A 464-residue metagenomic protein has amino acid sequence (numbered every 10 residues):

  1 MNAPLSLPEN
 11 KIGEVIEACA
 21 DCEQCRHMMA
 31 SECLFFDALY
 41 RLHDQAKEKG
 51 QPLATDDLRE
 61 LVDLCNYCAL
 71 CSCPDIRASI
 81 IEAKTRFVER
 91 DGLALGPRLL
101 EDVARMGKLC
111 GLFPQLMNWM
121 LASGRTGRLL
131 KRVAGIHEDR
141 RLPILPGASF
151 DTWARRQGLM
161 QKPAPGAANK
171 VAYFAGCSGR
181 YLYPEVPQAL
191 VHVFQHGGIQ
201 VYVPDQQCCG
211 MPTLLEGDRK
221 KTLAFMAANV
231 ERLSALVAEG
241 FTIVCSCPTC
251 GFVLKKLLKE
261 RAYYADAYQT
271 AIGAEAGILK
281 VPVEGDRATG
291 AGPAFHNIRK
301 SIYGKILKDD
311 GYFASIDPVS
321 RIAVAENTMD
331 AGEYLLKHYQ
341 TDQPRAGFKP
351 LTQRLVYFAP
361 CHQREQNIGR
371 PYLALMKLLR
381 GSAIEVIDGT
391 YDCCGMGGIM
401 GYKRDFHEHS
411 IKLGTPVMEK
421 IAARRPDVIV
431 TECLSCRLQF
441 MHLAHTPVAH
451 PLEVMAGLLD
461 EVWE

Functional and structural regions predicted by a protein language model:
M1-L7, A30-D63, P74-E101, A449-M455: Non-heme iron-sulfur electron-transfer modules
N2-P8, L112, T431: A general, composition-driven signal for non-globular sequence regions
P4-A20, G50-L58, F194-G197, L233 (+1 more regions): Short, intrinsically disordered, charge-biased short linear motifs at domain edges
G13, R77-E464: Iron-sulfur cluster-binding electron-transfer modules in prokaryotic oxidoreductases
G13-E32, T55-I76, M106-C110, Y181 (+2 more regions): Cysteine-centered iron-sulfur cluster-binding motifs in ferredoxin-type domains/subunits of redox enzymes
